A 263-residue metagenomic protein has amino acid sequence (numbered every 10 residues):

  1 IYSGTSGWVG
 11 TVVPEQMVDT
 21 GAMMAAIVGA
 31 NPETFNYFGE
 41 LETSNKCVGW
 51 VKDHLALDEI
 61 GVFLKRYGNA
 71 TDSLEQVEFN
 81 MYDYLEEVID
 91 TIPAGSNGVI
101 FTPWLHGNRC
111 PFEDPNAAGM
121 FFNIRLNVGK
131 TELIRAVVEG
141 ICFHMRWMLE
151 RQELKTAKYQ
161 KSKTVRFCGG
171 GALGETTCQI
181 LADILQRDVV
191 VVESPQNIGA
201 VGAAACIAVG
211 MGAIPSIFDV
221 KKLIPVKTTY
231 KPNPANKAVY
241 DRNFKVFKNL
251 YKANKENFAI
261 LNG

Functional and structural regions predicted by a protein language model:
I1-C168, L173-G263: Active-site core segments that coordinate phosphate-bearing ligands/cofactors across diverse enzyme families
